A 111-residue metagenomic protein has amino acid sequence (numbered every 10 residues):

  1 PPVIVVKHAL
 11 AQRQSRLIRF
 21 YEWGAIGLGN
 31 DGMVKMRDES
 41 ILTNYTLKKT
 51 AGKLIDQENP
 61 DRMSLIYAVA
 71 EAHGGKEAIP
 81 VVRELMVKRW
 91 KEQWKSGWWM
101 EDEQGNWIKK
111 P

Functional and structural regions predicted by a protein language model:
P1-K49, K53, Q57, A72-P111: Amphipathic, charged alpha-helical segments and their helix-to-coil junctions in extracytoplasmic/peripheral assemblies
